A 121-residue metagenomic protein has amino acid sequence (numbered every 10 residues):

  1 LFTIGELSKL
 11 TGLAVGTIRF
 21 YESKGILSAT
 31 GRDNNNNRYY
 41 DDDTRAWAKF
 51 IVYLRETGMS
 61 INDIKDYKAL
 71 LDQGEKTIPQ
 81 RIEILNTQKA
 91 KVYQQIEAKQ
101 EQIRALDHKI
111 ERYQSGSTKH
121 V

Functional and structural regions predicted by a protein language model:
T3-K9, S28, D42-V121: Arg/Lys-rich, alpha-helical DNA-contact motif
I4-L7, A14-T17, N34: Short glycine/proline-centered loop/turn elements that form peptide/ligand docking sites
I18-Y21, I51: Conserved hydrophobic/aromatic packing and binding residues within compact polymer-binding modules
Y21, N34, Y67: Residue-level "edge-of-site" marker
G25: Glycine-centered, phosphate/nucleic-acid-interacting loop/turn motifs that mediate DNA/RNA or nucleotide
S28-N35: Beta-hairpin "wing" of winged helix-turn-helix
N35-D42: Minor-groove-contacting beta-hairpin "wing" of winged helix-turn-helix DNA-binding domains
